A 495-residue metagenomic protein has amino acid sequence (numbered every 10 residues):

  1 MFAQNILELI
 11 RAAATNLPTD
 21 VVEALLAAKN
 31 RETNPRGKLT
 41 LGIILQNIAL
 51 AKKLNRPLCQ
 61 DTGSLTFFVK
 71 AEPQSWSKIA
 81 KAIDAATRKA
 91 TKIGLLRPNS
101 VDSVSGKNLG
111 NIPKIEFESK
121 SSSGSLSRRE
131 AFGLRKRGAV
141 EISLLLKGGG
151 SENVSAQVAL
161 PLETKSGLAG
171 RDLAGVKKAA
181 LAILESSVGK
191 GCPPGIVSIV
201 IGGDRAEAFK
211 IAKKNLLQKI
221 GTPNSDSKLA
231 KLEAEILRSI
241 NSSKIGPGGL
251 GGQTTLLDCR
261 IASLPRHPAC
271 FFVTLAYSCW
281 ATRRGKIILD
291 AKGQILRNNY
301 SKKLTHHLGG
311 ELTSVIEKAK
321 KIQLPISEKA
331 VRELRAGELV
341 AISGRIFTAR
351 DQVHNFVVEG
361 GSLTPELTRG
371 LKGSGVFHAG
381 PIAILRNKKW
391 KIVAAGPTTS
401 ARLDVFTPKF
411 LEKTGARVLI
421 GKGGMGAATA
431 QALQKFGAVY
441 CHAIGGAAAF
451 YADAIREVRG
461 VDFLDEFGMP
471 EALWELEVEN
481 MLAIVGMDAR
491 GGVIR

Functional and structural regions predicted by a protein language model:
M1-G124, R128, L134-I199, D204-E317 (+1 more regions): Non-transmembrane, aqueous-exposed alpha-helical and coiled segments at domain scale
G150-S155, G203-E207, H267-P268, R386 (+4 more regions): Short, well-ordered, mixed-charge alpha-helical segments that flank or form enzyme active sites
I220-G251, T348-M481: Feature captures the catalytic cores and cofactor-binding loops of soluble hydro-lyases/lyases that act on carboxylate
I316-I326: Short, structured beta-strand/loop micro-motifs enriched in basic residues and often containing a Trp
E333-L334, V340: Short, well-ordered loop/turn sites that connect or cap secondary structure elements
L339, R345-A349: Short, charged beta-turn/beta-strand-edge "cap" motif at the junction between a beta-strand and an adjacent loop
T407-K409, K413, V485-R495: Active-site/ligand-binding-proximal alpha/beta "capping" segment
